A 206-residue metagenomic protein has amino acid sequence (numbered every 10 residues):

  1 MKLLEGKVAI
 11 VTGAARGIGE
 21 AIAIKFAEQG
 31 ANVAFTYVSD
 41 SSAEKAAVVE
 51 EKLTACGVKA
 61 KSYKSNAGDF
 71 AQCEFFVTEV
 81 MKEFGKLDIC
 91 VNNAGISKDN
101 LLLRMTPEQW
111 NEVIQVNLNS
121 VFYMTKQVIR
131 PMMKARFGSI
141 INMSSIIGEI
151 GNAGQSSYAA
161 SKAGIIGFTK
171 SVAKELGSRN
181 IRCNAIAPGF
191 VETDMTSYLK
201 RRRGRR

Functional and structural regions predicted by a protein language model:
V8, A15-G17: Conserved glycine-rich cofactor-binding loop
A31-A46: Conserved glycine-rich Rossmann-like NAD(P)H-binding loop of the short-chain dehydrogenase/reductase
A43, K64-F76, P107: The beta1-alpha1 cofactor-binding region of Rossmann-like NAD(H)/NADP(H)-dependent oxidoreductases
L101-L102, Q109-I114: Substrate-binding pocket helix/loop in short-chain dehydrogenase/reductase
T125, S161, T169: Active-site helix of classical SDR
R130, K174-S178: Alpha-helical segment proximal to the catalytic Tyr-Lys
S145: Residue(s) in the substrate-gating loop at a strand-loop-helix junction that position the organic substrate next
